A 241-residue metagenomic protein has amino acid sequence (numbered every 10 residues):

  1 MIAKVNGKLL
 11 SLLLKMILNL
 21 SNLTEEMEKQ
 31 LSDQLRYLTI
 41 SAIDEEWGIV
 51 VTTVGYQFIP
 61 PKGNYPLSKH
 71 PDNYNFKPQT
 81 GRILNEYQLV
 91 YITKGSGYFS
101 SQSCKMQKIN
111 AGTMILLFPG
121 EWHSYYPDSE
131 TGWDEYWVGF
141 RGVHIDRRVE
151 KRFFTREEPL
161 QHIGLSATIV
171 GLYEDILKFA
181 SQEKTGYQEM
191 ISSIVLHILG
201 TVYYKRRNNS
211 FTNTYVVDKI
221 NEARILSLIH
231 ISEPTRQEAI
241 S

Functional and structural regions predicted by a protein language model:
M1-Y98, K105-Q107: Generic protein-terminus/edge-of-domain signal
T39, R148-T212, N221-I225: Amphipathic alpha-helical segments enriched in hydrophobic/aromatic residues interleaved with Lys/Arg
N73-F76, A111-G112, G120, E130: Tight coil/turn sites that cap or link beta-strands
G97-Y98, I115, G120-Y125: Histidine-centered metal-chelating micro-motifs
S103-L116: Short acidic-glycine-tyrosine-enriched beta hairpin
G120-H144: Ligand-binding loop in jelly-roll beta-barrel domains
I229-S241: Single conserved hydrophobic/aromatic residue that forms the stacking wall/gate of nucleotide- or nucleobase-binding
